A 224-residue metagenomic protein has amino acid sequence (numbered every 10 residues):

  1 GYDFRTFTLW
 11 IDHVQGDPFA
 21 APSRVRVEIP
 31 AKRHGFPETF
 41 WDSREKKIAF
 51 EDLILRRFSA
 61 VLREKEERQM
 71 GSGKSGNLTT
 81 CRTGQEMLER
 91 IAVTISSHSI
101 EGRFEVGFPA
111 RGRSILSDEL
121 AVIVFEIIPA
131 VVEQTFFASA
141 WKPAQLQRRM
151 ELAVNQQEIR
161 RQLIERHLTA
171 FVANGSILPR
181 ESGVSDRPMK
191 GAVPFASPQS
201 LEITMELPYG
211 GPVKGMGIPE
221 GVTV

Functional and structural regions predicted by a protein language model:
G1-H167, L178: N-terminal accessory targeting/assembly segments
G107-P109, P208, G221: Short strand-loop junctions, especially beta-strand C-caps/beta-turns that link beta-sheets to coils or alpha-helices
H167-T169, K214: Generic beta-strand structural signal
L178-K214: N-terminal pre-Walker A segment at the start of P-loop NTPase domains
V213-V224: Glycine-rich phosphate-binding P-loop
